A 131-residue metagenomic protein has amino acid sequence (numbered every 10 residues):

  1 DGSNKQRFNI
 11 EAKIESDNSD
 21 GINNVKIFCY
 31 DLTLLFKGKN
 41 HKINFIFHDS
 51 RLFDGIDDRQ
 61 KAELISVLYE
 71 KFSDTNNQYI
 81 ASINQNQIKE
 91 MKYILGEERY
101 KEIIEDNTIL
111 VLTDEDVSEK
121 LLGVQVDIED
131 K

Functional and structural regions predicted by a protein language model:
D1-N18, K89-M91: Extended helical coiled-coil dimerization/tether regions that scaffold and oligomerize large DNA-maintenance assemblies
N18, K37-N40, E70-T75: Conserved catalytic network of the ASCE P-loop NTPase/AAA+ motor domain
N18-V25, D57: Phosphate/oxyanion-binding active-site loops and adjacent basic polyanion-contact surfaces
I22-F45: GG-anchored amphipathic helix commonly corresponding to the ABC/SMC/Rad50 NBD signature/C-loop
D49-R51: Walker B catalytic acidic pair
D54-G55, K89: AAA+/P-loop NTPase substrate/partner-engagement loops
G55-K61: Conserved ATPase-coupling elements of RecA-like P-loop NTPase cores
L64-K131: C-terminal lobe/lid and adjacent interdomain/linker elements of RecA-like ASCE P-loop ATPase modules
